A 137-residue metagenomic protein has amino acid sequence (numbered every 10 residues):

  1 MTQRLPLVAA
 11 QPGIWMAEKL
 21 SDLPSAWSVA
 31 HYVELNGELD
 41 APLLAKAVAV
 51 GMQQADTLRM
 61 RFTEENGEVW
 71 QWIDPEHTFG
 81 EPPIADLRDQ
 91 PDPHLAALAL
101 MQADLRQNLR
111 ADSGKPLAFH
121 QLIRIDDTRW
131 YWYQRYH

Functional and structural regions predicted by a protein language model:
T2-P75, P91-H137: Acyl-group handoff/entry surfaces in thioester-processing enzymes
E76-P83: Short, charged/polar, Gly/Pro-enriched secondary-structure boundary elements
